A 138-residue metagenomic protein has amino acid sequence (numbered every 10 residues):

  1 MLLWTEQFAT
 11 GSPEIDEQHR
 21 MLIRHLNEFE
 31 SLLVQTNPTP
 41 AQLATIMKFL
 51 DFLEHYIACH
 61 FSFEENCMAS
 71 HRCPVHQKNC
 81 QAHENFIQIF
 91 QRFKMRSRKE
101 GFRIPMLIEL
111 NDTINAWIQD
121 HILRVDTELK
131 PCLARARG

Functional and structural regions predicted by a protein language model:
M1-G138: Small-residue-biased structural context
